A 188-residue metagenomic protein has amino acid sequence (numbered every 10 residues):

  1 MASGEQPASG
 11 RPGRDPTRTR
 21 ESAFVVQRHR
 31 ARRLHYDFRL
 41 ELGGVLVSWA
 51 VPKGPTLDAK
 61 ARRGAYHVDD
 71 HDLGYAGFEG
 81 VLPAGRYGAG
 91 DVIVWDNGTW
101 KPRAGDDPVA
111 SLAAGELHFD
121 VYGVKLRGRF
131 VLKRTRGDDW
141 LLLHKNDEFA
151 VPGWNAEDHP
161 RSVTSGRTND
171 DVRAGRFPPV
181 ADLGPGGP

Functional and structural regions predicted by a protein language model:
M1-P188: A charge-rich, low-complexity, intrinsically flexible signal that marks solvent-exposed coils, linkers, repeats
